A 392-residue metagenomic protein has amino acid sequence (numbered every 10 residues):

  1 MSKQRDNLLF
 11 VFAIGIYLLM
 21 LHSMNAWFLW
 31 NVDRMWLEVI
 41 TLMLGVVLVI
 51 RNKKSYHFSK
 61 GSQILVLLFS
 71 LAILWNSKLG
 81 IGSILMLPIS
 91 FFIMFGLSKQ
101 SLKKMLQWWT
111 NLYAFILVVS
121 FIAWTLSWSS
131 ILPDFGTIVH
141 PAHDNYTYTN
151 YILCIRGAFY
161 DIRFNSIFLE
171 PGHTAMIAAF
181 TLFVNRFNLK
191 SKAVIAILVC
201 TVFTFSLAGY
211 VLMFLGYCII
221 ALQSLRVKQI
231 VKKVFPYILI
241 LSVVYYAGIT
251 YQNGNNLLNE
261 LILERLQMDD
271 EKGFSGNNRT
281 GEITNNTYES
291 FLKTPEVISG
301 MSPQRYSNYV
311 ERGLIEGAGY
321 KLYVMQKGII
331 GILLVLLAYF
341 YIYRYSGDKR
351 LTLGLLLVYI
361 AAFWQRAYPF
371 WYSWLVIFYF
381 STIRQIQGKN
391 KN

Functional and structural regions predicted by a protein language model:
L9-M24, T41-M94, L357-I360: N-terminal hydrophobic segments of proteins, predominantly signal-anchor/transmembrane helices of inner/organellar
H22-W30, L258, E264-K327: Long extracytoplasmic/lumenal interhelical loops at the membrane interface of multi-pass membrane proteins
W30-L37, I131-L182, E316-Y323: Membrane-interface segments at transmembrane-helix junctions in multi-pass inner-membrane proteins
L42-M43, G354-I360, Y368-N392: Transmembrane alpha-helices of multi-pass inner-membrane enzymes
A72-L126, V335-Y341: Transmembrane alpha-helical segments and their membrane-water interfaces
T110-S130, R156-F205, Y210-L222: Alpha-helical transmembrane segments of multi-pass inner-membrane proteins
I122-S127, S224-D269, F291-K293: A membrane-periplasm/extracellular boundary helix in multi-pass inner-membrane enzymes that assemble envelope glycans
Y217-A221, K232-V234, Y320-W364, I383: Hydrophobic transmembrane alpha-helices and their immediate junctions
